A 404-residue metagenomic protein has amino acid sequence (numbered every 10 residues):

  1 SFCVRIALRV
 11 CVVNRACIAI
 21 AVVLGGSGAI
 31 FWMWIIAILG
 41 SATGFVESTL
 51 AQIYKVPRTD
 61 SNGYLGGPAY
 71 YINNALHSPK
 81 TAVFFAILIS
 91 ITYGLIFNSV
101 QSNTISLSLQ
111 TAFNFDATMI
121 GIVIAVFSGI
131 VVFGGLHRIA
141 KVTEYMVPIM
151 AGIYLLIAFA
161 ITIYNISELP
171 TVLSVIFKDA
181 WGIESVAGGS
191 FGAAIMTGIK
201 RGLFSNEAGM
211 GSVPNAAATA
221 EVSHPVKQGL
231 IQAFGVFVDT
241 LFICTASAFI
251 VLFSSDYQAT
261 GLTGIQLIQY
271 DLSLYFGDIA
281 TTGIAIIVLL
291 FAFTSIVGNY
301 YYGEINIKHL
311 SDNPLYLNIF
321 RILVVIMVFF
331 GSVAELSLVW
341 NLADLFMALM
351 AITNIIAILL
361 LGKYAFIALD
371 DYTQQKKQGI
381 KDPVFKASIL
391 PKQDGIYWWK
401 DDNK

Functional and structural regions predicted by a protein language model:
S1-L24, L50-A69, N73, S190-F237: Alpha-helical membrane segments and immediately flanking helix-loop junctions that form or couple to the substrate/ion
S1-R15, S223, K377-K404: Membrane-interface "cap" regions at the ends of multi-pass membrane proteins
N14-I18, S27, L95-S106, S128-V142 (+4 more regions): Transmembrane helix-loop junctions in multi-pass membrane proteins
V23-N62, V238-C244, L345-A357: Extracellular loop-to-transmembrane helix junctions
I36-N62, P68-V132, I286-I296: Helix-loop-helix module between adjacent transmembrane segments
L39-E47, I122-L136, V147-S167, K200-R201 (+2 more regions): Selective recognition of specific alpha-helical transmembrane segments in multi-pass small-molecule
E47-K55, T59, F159-V175, I183 (+2 more regions): Extracellular/periplasmic helix-exit of transmembrane alpha-helices
T104-L109, F115-Y164, L169, L173-F177 (+1 more regions): Membrane-interface loop-to-helix entry segments
